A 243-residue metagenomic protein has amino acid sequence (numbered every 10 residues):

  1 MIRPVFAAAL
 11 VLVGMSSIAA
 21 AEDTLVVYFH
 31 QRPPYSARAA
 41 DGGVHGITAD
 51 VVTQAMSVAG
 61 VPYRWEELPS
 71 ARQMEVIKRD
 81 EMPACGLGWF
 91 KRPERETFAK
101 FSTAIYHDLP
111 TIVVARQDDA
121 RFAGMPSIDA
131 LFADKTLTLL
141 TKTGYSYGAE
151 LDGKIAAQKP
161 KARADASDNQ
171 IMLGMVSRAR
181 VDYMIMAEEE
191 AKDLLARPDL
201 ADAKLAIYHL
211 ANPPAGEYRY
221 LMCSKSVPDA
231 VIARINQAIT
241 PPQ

Functional and structural regions predicted by a protein language model:
G14-I18: N-terminal signal peptide c-region/cleavage motif recognized by signal peptidases
E22-F98, D165: Extracytoplasmic small-molecule ligand-binding "clamshell" domains of the periplasmic binding protein/Venus flytrap
F29-P33, D108-P110, L200-N236: Periplasmic-binding protein-like
Q31-P33, A40-H45, R116-R121, T136-Y147 (+3 more regions): Short coil/turn segments
G46-A59, Q117-M125, D129, E217-Q243: Extended ligand-binding regions for polar small-molecule ligands
V52-V61, F132-T136, T141-A166, L195-D202: Ligand-binding cleft/hinge of the Venus flytrap
E66-A133, H209-P214: Acidic, polar ligand-binding/catalytic clefts
A71-A84, K100, N169-K192, R197-P198: Short helices/loops that flank or line small-molecule/ion binding pockets
